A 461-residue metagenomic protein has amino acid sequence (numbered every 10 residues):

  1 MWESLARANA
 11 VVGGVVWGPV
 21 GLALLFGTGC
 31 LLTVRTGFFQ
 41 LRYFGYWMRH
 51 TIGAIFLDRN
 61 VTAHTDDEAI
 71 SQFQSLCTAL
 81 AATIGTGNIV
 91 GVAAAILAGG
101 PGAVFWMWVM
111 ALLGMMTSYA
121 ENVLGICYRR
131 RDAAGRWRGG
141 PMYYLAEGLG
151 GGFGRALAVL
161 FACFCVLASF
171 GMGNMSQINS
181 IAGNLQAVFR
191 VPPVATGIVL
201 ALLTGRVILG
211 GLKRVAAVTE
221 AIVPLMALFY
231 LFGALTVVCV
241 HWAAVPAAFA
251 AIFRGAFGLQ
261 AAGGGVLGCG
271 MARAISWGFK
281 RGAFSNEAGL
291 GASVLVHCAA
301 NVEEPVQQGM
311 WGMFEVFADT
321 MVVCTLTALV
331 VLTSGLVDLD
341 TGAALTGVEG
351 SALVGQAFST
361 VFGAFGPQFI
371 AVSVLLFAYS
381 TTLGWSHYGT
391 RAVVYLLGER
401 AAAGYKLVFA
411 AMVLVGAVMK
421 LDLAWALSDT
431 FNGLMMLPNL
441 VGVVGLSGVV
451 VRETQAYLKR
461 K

Functional and structural regions predicted by a protein language model:
M1-A82, T86, I96-A103, G114 (+2 more regions): N-terminal alpha-helical transmembrane segments of multi-pass membrane transport and channel/translocase proteins
L5, R35-Q40, G87-V92, F170-I181 (+5 more regions): Transmembrane helix-loop junctions in multi-pass membrane proteins
L24-L32, T36-R49, F161, I178-L185 (+6 more regions): Membrane-interface loop-to-helix entry segments
L32-T33, M110-G135, M142, A146-N179 (+2 more regions): Helix-loop-helix module between adjacent transmembrane segments
F38-I70, A94-I96, G100-V104, W108 (+5 more regions): Flexible loop linkers connecting adjacent transmembrane helices in multi-pass alpha-helical membrane transporters
R59-I96, L124-M142, A146-G148, V166 (+2 more regions): Alpha-helical membrane segments and immediately flanking helix-loop junctions that form or couple to the substrate/ion
N60, T65-A69, G100-V109, A146-E147 (+4 more regions): Membrane-interface alpha-helices at helix entry/exit sites of multi-pass transporters
E121-A133, L235-A251, L259, G263-C269 (+2 more regions): Extracellular/periplasmic helix-exit of transmembrane alpha-helices
